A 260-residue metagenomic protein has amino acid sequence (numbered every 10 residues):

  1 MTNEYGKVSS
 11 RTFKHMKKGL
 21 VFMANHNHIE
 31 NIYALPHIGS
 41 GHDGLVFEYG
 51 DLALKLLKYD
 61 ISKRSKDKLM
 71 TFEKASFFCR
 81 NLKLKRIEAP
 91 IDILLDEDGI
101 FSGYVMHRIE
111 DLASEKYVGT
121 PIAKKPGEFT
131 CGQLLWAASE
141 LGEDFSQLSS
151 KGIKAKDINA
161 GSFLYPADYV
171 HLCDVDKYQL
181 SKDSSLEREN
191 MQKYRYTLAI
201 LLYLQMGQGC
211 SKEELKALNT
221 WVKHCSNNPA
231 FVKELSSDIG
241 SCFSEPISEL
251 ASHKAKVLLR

Functional and structural regions predicted by a protein language model:
N3-K63, K68, K85-R86: ATP-binding glycine-rich phosphate-binding loop
H15, K58-D98, E128, G132: A conserved alpha-helical element in kinase catalytic cores
E48, R108, L164-Y165: Conserved hydrophobic "DFG−1" position in protein kinase catalytic cores
L52, Y104, H171-D174: Protein kinase-like catalytic core scaffold
K85-A137: Conserved structural core of kinase catalytic domains
C131-S149: Conserved alphaE helix
F145-P166: Catalytic-loop of the protein kinase fold
P166-L259: C-lobe/activation-segment region of protein kinase-like
